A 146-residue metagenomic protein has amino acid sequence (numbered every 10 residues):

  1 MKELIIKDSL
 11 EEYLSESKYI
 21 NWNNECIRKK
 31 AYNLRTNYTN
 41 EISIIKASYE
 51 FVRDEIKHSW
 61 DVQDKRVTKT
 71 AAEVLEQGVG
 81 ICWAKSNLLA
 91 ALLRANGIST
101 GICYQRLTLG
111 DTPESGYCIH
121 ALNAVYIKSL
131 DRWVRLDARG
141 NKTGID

Functional and structural regions predicted by a protein language model:
E3-Q77: Secondary-structure boundary elements
I44, S48, G78-L88, L93: Active-site nucleophilic cysteine motif
V74, G78-I81, S115: Secondary-structure capping and boundary motifs in well-ordered enzyme cores
A84-D146: Hydrophobic/aromatic-rich core segments of domains that either
